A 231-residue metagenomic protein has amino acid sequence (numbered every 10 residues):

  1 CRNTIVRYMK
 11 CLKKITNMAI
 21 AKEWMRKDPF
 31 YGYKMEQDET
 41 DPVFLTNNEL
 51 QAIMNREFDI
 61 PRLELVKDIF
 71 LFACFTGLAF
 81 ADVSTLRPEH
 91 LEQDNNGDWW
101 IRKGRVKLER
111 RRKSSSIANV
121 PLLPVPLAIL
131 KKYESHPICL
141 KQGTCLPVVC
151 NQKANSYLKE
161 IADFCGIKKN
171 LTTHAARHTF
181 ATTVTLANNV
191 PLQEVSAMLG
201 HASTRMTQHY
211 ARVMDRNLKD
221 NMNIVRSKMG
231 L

Functional and structural regions predicted by a protein language model:
R2-K10, A21-F80, S84, N188: Basic, Lys/Arg- and aromatic-enriched nucleic-acid-binding interface segment
R7, L65-V66, V148-Q152, K168-N188: Short basic/aromatic active-site micro-motif
K34-V43, E49, T85-K131: Conserved tyrosine-mediated DNA breakage-rejoining catalytic core shared by Y-recombinases
Q37, F44, R105-K107, L127 (+3 more regions): Catalytic-site neighborhood detector that most strongly recognizes the C-terminal catalytic loop/helix of tyrosine
R56, S115-A118, R212-L231: DNA/chromatin major-groove-contacting recognition/catalytic segments
L71, F75, A81-D82, E160 (+2 more regions): C-terminal catalytic core of tyrosine-transesterase DNA break-rejoin enzymes
H90-D98, K168-K169, N189-H209, D220: Short, polar N-cap/turn motifs at the start of nucleic acid-interacting alpha helices
P121-K168: Active-site/catalytic core of tyrosine-dependent DNA strand-transfer enzymes
